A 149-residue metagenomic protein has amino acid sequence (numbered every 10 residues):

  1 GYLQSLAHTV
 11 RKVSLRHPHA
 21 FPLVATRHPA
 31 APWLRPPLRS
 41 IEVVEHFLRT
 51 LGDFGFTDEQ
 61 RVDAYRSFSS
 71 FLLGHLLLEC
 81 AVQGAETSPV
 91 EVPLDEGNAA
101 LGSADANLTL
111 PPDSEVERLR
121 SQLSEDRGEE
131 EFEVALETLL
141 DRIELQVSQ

Functional and structural regions predicted by a protein language model:
G1-W33, L38-E42: Hydrophobic alpha-helical connector segments
Y2, R39, V43, R127 (+1 more regions): Soluble or luminal CAZymes and related metallo-dependent hydrolases
A30-G55, E59-Y65, D105-S114: Amphipathic alpha-helical packing segments from all-alpha helical-bundle domains
D53-F56, A81-Q149: C-terminal peripheral helix-coil segments that are non-catalytic and often amphipathic
